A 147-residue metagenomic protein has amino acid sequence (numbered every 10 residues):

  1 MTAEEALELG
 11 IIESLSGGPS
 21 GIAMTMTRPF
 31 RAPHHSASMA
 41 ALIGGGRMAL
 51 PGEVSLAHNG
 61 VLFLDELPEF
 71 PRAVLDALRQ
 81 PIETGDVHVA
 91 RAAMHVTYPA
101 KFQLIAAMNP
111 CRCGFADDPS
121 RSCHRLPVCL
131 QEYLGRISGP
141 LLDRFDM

Functional and structural regions predicted by a protein language model:
M1-I137, D143: Conserved ASCE/P-loop NTPase catalytic core
